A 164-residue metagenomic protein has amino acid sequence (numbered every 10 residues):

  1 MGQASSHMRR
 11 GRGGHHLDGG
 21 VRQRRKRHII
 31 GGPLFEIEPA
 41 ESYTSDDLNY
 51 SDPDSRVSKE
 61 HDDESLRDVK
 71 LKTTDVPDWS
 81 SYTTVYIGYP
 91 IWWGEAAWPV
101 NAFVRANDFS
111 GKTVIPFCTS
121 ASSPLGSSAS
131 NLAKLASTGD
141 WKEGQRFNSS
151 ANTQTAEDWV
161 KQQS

Functional and structural regions predicted by a protein language model:
M1-Y82, G94, E157-S164: N-terminal beta1-alpha1-beta2 submodule of the flavodoxin-like/Rossmannoid cofactor-binding fold
M8-H16, I87-P90, P116-S122, E143-F147: Second-shell loop/turn segments in exported
H16, G20, R24, A97 (+2 more regions): Short, surface-exposed alpha-helical segments at coil->helix boundaries
I29-G31, S137-D140: A SAM-dependent methyltransferase catalytic signature shared across enzymes that methylate proteins
F35, K112, W141-K142: Secondary-structure boundary/capping residues
A40-S42, S122, S149: Surface-exposed, flexible loop/turn segments at secondary-structure boundaries
T44-S137: Helix-loop-strand module that forms the ligand-binding subsite of alpha/beta enzymes
D140-S164: Glycine-rich phosphate/pyrophosphate-binding loop and the adjoining helix
